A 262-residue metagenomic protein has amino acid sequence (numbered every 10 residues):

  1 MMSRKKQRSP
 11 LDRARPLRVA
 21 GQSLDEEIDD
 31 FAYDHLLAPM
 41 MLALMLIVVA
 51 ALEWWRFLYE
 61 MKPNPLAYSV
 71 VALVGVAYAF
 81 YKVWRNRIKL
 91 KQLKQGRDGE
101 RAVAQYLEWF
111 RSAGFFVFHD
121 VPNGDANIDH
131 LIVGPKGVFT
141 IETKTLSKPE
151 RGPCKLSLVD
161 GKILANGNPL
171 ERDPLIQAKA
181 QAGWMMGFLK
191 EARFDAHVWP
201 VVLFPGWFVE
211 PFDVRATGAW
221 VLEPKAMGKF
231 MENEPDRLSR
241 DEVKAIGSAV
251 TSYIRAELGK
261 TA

Functional and structural regions predicted by a protein language model:
M1-A126, G134-V138, S147-P149, I163-A262: Surface-exposed interaction regions that form or flank ligand-binding interfaces
D129: Phosphate-centric recognition/catalysis
K144: Activation of the activation-loop gatekeeper triad in protein kinase-fold domains
E150-D160: Short, flexible, mixed-charge acidic loops at enzyme active sites
